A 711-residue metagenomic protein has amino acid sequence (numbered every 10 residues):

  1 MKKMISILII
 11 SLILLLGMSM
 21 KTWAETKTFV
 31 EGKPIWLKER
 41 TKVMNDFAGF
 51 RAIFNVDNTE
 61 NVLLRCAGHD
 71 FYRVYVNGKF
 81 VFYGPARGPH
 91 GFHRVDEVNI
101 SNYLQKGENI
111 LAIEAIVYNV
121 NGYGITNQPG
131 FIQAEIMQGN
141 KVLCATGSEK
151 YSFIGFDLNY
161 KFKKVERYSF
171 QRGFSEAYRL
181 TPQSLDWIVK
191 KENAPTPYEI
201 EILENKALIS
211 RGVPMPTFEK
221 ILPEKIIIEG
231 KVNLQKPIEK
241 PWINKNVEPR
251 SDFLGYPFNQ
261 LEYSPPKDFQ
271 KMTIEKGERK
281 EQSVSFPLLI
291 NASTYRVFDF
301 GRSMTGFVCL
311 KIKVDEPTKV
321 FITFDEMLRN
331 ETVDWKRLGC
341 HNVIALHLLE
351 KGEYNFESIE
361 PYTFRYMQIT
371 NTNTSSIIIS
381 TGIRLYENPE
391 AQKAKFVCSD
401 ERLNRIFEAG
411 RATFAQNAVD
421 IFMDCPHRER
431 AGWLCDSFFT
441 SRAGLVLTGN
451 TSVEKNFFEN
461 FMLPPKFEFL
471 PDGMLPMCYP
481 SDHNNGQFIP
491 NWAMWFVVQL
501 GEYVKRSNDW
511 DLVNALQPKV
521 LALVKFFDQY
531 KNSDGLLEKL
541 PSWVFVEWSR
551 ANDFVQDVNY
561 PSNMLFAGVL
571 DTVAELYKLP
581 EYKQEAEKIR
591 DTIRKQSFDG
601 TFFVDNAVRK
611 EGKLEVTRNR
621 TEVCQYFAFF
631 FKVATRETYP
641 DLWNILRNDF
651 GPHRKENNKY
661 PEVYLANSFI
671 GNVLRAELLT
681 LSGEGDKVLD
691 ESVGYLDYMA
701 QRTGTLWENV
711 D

Functional and structural regions predicted by a protein language model:
M1-I9: Bacterial N-terminal signal peptides that target proteins for export
K3-M4, T22, D591, Y626: Hydrophobic alpha-helical segments, especially transmembrane helices and their immediate juxtamembrane helical caps
M4-I5, W23, R40, L63 (+2 more regions): Residue-level detector of intrinsically disordered/flexible regions characterized by low predicted structural confidence
S6, T323-D325, T621: Short linear Ser/Thr-Pro motifs
L8-G17: Bacterial N-terminal signal peptides
L16-T26: Bacterial Sec-dependent signal peptides at the C-terminal "C-region" and cleavage site
E25-H427, D436, S452-K455, E468-P471 (+5 more regions): Extracellular/oxidizing-compartment recognition motifs
G432-D711: Active-site core of glycosidic bond-cleaving carbohydrate-active enzymes
